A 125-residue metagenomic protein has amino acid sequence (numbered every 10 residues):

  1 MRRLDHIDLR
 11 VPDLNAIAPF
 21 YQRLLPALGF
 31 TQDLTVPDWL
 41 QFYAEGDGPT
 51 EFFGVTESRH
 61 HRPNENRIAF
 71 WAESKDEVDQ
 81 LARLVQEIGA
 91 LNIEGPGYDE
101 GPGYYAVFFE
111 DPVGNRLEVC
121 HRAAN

Functional and structural regions predicted by a protein language model:
D5-P12, H60-L84, Y105-E110: Vicinal oxygen chelate
D8-E51: Core segments of cupin and vicinal oxygen chelate
A18-P19, D79, L117: Alpha-helical elements of the RecA-like P-loop NTPase motor core of helicases
F20-R23, L81-Q86: Short amphipathic alpha-helices in soluble, non-transmembrane regions that often serve as interface/regulatory elements
G54-V55: Eukaryotic scaffold repeat domains enriched in small/polar residues
S58-H60, Y98: Short polar/acidic secondary-structure junctions
R83, E87-N125: Vicinal oxygen chelate
